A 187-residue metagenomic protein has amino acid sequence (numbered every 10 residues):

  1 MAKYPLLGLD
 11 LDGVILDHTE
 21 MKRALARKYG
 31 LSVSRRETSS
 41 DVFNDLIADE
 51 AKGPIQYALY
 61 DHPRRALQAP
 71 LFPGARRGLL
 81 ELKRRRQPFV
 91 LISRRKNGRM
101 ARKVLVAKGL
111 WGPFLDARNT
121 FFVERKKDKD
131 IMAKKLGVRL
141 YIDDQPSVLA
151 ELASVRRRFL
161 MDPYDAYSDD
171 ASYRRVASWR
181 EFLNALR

Functional and structural regions predicted by a protein language model:
M1-Y57: Active-site neighborhood of HAD-like aspartate-dependent phosphohydrolases
V14-I15, M21-K22, K96-R99, P146-V148 (+1 more regions): Short, solvent-exposed loop/turn segments at secondary-structure junctions
V33, S40-L80, Q87: Metal-dependent phosphoesterase signature
A66-P70, A75-V106, V123: Substrate-recognition element of Asp-dependent hydrolases with the DxDx(T/V) motif
P88-V90, L140, F159: A structural signal for isolated positions on well-ordered beta-strands in alpha/beta enzyme cores
I92-I142, P146-L149: Substrate-recognition "cap/lid" segment bordering the active-site pocket of phosphatases
K134-K135, Q145-R187: Asp-based, Mg2+/Mn2+-dependent phosphohydrolase catalytic module
